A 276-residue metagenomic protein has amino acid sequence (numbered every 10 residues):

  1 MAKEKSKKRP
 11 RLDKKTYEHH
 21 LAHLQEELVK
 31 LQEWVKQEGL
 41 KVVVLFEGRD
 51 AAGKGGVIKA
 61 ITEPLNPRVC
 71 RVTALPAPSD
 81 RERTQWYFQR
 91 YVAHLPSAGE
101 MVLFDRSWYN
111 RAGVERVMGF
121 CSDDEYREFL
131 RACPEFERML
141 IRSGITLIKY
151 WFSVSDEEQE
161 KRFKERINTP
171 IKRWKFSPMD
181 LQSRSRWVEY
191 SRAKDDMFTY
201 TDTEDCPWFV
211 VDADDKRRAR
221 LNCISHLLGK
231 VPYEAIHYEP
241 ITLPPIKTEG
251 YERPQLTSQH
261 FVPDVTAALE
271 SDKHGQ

Functional and structural regions predicted by a protein language model:
M1-Q276: Glycine-rich phosphate-binding loop of ATP-dependent small-molecule kinases
